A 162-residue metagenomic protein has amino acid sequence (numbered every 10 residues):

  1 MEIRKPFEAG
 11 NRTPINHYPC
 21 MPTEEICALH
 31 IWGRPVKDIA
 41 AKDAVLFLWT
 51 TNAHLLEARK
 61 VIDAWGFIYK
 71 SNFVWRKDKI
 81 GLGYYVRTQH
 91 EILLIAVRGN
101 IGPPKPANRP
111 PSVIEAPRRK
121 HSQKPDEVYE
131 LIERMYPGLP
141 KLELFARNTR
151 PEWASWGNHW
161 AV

Functional and structural regions predicted by a protein language model:
M1-V162: Class I S-adenosyl-L-methionine-dependent methyltransferase catalytic core
